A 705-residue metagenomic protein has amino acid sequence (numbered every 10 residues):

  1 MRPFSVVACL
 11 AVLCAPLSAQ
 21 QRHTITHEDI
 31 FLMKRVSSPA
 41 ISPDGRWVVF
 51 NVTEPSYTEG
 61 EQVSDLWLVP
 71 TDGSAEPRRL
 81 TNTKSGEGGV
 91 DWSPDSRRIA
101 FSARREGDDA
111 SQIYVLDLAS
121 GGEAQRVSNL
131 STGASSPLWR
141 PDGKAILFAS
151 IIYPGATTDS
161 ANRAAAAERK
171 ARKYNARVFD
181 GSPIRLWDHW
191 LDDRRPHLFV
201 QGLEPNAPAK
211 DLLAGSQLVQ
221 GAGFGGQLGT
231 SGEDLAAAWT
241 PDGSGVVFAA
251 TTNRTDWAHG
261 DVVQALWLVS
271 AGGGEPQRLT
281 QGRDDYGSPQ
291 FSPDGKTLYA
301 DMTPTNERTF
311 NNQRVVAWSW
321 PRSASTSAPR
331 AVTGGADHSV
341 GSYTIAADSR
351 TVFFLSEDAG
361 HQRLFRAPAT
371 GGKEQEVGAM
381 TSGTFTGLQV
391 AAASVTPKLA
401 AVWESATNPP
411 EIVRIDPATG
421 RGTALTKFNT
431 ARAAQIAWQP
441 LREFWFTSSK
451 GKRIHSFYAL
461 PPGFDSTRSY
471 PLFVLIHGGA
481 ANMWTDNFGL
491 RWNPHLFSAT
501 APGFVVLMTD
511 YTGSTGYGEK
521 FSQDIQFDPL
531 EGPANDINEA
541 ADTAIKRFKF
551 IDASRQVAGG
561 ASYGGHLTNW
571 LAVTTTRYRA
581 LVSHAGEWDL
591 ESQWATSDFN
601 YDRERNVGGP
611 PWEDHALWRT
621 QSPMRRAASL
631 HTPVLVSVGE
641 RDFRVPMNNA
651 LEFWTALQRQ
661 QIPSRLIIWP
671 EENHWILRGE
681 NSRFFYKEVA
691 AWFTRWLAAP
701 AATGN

Functional and structural regions predicted by a protein language model:
Q20-G60: Mature N-terminal segment immediately following signal peptide/propeptide cleavage in secreted/periplasmic
R35-P39, G225-P241: Signature of short aromatic-glycine-proline-rich micro-motifs recurring in repeat-based ectodomains
A40, D91, L138, A238 (+3 more regions): Conserved beta-strand position repeated across blades of beta-propeller domains
P43-D44, P94-D95, P141-D142, P241-D242 (+3 more regions): Residue-level detector of Asp-centered blade-edge/turn motifs that repeat once per structural unit in beta-propeller
G45-V48, I99-A100, I146, V246 (+3 more regions): Hydrophobic beta-strand positions that form the internal "hydrophobic ladder" of WD40/Gbeta-like beta-propeller blades
V52-D65, T81-G88, A100-Y114, S120-E123 (+11 more regions): A flexible loop/linker signature enriched in serine peptidases of the S9 family
P70-S74, L118-G121, L203-N206, S270-G274 (+3 more regions): Short loop/turn segments that connect beta-strands within beta-propeller blades
L191, S349, T386-N705: Serine-hydrolase catalytic core recognition
